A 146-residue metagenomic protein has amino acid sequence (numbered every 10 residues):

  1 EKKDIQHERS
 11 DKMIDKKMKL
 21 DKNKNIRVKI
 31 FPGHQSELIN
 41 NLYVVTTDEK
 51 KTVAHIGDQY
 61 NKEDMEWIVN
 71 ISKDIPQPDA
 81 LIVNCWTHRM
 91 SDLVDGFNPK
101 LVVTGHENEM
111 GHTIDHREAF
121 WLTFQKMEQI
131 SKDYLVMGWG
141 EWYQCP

Functional and structural regions predicted by a protein language model:
E1: Di-metal (Zn2+ and/or Mg2+/Mn2+) metal-binding site signature of metallo-dependent hydrolases with the MBL/beta-CASP
D4, E8-K22, R27, W67 (+1 more regions): Binuclear metal-ion centers of metallo-dependent hydrolases, dominated by the metallo-beta-lactamase
R9-P76, G138-P146: Core dinuclear metal-dependent hydrolase active-site scaffold
H34, Q59-N61, W86-H88, N108-E109: Catalytic metal-binding/acid-base residues of hydrolase active sites
V53-I56, D79-N84, V102-T104: Structural recognition of the beta-strand scaffold that forms the well-ordered cores of secreted hydrolase catalytic
E63, S91, H112: Glycine/Thr-rich phosphate-binding loops of Rossmann-like dinucleotide-binding domains
W67, W86-D92: A short, acidic, amphipathic alpha-helical segment used as a generic capping/interface helix at domain edges
S72-P76, L93-N98: Short, conserved loop/helix-junction motifs that constitute active-site signature segments in enzyme catalytic cores
